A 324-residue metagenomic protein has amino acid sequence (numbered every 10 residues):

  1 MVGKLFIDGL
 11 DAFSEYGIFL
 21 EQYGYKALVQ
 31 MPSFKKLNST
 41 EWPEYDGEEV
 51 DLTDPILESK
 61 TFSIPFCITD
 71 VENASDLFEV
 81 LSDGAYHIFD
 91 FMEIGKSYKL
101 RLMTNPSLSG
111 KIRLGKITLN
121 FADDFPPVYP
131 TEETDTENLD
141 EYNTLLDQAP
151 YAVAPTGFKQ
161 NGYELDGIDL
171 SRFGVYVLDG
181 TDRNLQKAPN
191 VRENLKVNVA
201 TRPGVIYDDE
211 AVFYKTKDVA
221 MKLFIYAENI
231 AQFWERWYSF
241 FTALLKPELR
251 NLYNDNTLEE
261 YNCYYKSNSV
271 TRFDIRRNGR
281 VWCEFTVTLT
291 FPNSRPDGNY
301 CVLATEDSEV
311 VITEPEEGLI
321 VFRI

Functional and structural regions predicted by a protein language model:
M1-I324: Extracellular/virion structural assembly segments
